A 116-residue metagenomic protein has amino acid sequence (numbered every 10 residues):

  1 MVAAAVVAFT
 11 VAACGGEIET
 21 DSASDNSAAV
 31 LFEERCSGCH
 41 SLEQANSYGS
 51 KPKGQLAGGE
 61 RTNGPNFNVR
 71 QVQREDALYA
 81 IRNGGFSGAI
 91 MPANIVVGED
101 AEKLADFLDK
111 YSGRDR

Functional and structural regions predicted by a protein language model:
M1-V6: Sec-dependent N-terminal signal peptides
T10-A13: C-terminal motif of bacterial Sec signal peptides marking the signal peptidase cleavage site
G16: Short, conserved catalytic or interaction motifs in soluble domains
E19-D25, A29-N66, N83-I90, K110-R116: Periplasmic/extracellular electron-transfer cofactor-ligation site, primarily the c-type cytochrome heme-c attachment
A57-Y79, I90-K103: Electron-transfer interface patches adjacent to heme c in soluble/periplasmic c-type cytochromes and di-/multiheme
